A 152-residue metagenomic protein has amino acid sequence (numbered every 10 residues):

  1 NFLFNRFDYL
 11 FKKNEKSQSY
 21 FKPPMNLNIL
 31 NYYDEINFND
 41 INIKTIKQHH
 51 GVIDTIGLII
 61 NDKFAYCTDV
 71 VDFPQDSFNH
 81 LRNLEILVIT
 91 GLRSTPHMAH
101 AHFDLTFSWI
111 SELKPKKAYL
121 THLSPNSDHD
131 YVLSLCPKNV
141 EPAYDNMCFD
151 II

Functional and structural regions predicted by a protein language model:
N1-C67, L133-I152: Binuclear metal-dependent hydrolase catalytic cores
H50-I56, I60-T90: Active-site-proximal loop/helix segments of hydrolase catalytic cores
P74-I86, G91-I152: Binuclear metal-ion centers of metallo-dependent hydrolases, dominated by the metallo-beta-lactamase
